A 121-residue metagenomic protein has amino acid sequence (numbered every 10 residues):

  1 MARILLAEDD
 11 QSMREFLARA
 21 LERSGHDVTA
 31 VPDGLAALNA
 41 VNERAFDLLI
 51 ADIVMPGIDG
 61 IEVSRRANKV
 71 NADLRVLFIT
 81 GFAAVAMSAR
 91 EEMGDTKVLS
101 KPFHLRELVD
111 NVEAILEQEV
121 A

Functional and structural regions predicted by a protein language model:
L5, A18, T29-L48: Acidic, metal-coordinating helix/loop segments flanking the phosphotransfer/catalytic sites of two-component signaling
E8: Conserved acidic carboxylate
E15-R23: Charged docking surfaces used in two-component/phosphorelay signaling
D33, D59-V63: Acidic catalytic/metal-coordinating carboxylates
D52: Active-site residues of response regulator receiver
M55: Receiver (REC) domain active-site loop signature in two-component systems and cognate sites in sensor histidine kinases
F103-A114, V120: C-terminal output helix
